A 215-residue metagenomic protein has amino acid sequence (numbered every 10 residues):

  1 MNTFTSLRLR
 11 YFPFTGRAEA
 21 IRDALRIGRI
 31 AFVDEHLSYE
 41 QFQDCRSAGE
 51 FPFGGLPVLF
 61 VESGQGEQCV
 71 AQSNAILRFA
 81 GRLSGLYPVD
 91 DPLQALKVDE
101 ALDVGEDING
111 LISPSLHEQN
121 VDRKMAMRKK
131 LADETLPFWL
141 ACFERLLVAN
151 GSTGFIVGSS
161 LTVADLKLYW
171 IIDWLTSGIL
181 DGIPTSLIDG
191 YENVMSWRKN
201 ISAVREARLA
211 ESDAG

Functional and structural regions predicted by a protein language model:
N2-K130, E134: GST-like domain detector, emphasizing the conserved glutathione-binding G-site in the N-terminal thioredoxin-like
I21, V194-W197, A207: Hydrophobic side chains within well-formed alpha-helices
F42-Q43, I156-L161, A214: Short, solvent-exposed loop/turn elements at beta->coil junctions and helix N-caps that rim active or binding pockets
A80, L93, K97-N200: GST-like fold's C-terminal all-alpha helical module
N200-G215: C-terminal helix/juxtamembrane-tail motif
